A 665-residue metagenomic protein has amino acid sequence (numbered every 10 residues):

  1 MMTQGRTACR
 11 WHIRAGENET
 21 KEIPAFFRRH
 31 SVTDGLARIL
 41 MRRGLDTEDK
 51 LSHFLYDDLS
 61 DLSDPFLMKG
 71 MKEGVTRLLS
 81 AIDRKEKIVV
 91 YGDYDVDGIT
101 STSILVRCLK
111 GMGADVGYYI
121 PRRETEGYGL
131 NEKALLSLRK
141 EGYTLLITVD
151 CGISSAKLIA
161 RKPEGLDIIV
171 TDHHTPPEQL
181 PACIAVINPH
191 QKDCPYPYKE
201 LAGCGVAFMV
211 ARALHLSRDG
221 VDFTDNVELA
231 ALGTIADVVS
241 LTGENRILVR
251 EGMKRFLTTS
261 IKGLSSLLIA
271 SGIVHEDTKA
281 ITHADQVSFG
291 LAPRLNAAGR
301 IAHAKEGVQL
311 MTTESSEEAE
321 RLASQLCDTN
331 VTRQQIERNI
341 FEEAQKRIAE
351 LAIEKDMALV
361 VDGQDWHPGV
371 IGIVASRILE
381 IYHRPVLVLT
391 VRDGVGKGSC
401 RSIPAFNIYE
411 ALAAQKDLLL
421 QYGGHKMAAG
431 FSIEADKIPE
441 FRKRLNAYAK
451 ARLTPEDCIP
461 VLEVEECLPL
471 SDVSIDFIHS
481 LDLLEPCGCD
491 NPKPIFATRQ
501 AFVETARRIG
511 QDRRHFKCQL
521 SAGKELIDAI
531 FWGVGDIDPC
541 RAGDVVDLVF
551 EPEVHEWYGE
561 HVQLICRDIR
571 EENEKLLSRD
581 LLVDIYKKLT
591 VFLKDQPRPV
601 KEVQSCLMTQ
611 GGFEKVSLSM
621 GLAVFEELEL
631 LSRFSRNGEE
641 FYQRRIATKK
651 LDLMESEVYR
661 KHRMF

Functional and structural regions predicted by a protein language model:
M1-E19: N-terminal amphipathic/basic leader segments beginning at the initiator methionine
M2-T3, L105, K110, R246-Q345 (+2 more regions): Acidic, two-metal ion nucleic-acid-processing modules in DNA metabolism proteins
G16-T144, E164-G165, H215-E440, C467: Hydrophobic helix-and-loop "lid/oligomerization" segment in the mid-to-C-terminal part of catalytic domains
Y94-G98, C151, H173-H174, P189 (+3 more regions): Generic detector of well-ordered alpha-helical packing
V96, R123-Y128, T175-P177, Q610-E614: Short, small-residue-enriched loops and turns at beta-alpha junctions that line or gate enzyme active sites
I104, P181-I235: Short alpha-helices
T144, I184, D547: Conserved acidic residues
V149-L201: Histidine/acidic-residue-rich, glycine-tolerant segments that coordinate divalent metal ions
